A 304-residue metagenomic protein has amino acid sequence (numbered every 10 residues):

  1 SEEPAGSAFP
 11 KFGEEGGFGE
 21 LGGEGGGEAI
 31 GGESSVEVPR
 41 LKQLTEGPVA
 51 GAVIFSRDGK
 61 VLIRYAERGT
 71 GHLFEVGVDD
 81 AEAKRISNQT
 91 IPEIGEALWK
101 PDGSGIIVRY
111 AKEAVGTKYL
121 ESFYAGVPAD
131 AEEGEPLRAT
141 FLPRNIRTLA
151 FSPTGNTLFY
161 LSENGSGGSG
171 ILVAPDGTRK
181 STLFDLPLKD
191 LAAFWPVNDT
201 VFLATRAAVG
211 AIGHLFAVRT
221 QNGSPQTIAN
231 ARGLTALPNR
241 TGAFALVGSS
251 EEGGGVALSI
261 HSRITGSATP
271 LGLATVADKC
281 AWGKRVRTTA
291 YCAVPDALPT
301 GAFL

Functional and structural regions predicted by a protein language model:
S1-L304: Sequence signature of WD/YWTD-type beta-propeller architectures
